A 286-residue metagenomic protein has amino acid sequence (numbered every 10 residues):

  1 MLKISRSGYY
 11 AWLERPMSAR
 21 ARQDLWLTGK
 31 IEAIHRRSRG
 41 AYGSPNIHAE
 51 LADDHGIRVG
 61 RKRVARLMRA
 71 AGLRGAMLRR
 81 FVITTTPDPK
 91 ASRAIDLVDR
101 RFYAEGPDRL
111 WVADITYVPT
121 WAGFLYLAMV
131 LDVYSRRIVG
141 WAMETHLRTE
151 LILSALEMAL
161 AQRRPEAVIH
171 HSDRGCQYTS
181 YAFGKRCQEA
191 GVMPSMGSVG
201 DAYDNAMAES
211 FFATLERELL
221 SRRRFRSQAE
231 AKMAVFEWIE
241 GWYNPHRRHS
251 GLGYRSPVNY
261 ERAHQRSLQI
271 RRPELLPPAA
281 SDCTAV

Functional and structural regions predicted by a protein language model:
M1-V286: Charged DNA-binding/catalytic regions of mobile-element recombinases
